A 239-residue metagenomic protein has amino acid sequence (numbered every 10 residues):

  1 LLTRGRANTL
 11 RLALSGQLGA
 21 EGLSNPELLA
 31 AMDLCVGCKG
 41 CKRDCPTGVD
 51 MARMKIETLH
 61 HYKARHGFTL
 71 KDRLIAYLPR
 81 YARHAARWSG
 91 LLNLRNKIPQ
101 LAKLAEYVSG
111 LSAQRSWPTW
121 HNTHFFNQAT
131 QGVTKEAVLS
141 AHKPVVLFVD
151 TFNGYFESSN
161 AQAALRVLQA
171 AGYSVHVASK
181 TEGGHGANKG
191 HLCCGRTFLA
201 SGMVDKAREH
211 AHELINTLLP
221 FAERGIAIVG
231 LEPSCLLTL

Functional and structural regions predicted by a protein language model:
L1-L18: Mobile "lid/hinge" segments at catalytic clefts and subdomain interfaces of large enzymes
S15-C193, F198-L239: Iron-sulfur-cluster electron-transfer modules
